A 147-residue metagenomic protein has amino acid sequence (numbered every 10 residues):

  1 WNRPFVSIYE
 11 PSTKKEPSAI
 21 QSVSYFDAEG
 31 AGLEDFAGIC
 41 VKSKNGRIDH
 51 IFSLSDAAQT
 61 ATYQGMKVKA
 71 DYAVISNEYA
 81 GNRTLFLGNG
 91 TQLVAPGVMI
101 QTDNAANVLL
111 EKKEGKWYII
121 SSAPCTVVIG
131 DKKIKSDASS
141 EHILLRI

Functional and structural regions predicted by a protein language model:
W1-R3, E10-I147: Non-catalytic terminal regions with compositionally biased, polar/charged low complexity
